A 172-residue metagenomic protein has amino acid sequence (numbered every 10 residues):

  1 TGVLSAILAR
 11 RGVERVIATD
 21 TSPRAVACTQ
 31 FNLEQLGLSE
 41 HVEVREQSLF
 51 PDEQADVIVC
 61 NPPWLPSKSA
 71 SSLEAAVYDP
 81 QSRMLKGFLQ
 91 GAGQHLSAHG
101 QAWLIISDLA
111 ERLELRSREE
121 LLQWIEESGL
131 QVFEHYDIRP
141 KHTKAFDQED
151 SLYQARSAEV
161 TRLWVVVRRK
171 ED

Functional and structural regions predicted by a protein language model:
T1-C60, P66: Conserved SAM/SAH cofactor-binding pocket of Class I
P23-A25, P62-G87: Mobile active-site "lid"/loop adjacent to the S-adenosyl-L-methionine
Q30-F31, A70-L73, D108, R116-S117: Short amphipathic alpha-helical segments
L38, L96-A98: Helix-to-beta-strand junctions that scaffold the AdoMet/dcAdoMet cofactor pocket in Class I SAM-dependent enzymes
W64-L65, S107-R112: Short "lid" loop at the C-terminus of a central beta-strand within the Rossmann-like core of SAM-dependent
F88-A92: Class I S-adenosylmethionine-dependent transferase superfamily signal
H99-S107: Conserved beta-strand signature within the Rossmann-like core of class I S-adenosyl-L-methionine
L113-E171: Class I S-adenosyl-L-methionine
